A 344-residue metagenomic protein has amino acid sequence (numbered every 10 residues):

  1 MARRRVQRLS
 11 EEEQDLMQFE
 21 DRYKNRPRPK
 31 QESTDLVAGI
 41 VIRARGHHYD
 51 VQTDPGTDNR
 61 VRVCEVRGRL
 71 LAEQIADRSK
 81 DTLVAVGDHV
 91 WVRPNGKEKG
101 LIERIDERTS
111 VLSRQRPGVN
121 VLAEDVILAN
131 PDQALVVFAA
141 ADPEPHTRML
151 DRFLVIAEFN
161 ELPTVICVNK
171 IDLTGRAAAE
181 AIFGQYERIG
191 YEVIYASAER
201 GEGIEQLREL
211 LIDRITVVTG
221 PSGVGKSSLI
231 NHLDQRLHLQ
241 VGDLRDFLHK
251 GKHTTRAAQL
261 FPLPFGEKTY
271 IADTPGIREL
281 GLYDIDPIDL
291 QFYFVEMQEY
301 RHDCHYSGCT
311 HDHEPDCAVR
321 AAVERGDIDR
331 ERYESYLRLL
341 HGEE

Functional and structural regions predicted by a protein language model:
M1-Q7, M17, E32-D35, H47 (+7 more regions): Helix-rich effector regions associated with P-loop NTPase G domains
G39-V41, I102: Conserved hydrophobic positions within beta-strands
K97-D106, E144-P145: Short, Lys/Arg- and Gly-enriched loop/turn segments at beta-strand edges
P131-F138, N160-N169, G190-A196: Conserved beta-strand/loop subsegment of P-loop NTPase cores
R148-E158: Histidine-anchored nucleotide/phosphate-binding helix
L173-V224: Canonical P-loop GTPase G-domain recognition
S227: Walker A/P-loop
